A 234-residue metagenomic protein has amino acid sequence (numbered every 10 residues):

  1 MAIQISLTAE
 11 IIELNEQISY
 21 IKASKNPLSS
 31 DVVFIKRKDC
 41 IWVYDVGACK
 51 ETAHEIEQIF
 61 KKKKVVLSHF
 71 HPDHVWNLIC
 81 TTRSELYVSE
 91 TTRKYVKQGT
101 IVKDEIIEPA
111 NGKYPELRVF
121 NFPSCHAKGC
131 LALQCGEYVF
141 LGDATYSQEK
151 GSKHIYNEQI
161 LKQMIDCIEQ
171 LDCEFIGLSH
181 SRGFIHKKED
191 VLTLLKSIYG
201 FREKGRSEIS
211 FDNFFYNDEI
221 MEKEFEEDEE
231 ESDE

Functional and structural regions predicted by a protein language model:
M1-C40, D172, K188-L194, F214-E234: Zn-dependent metallo-beta-lactamase
I3-I59, I101-C167: Catalytic core of the metallo-beta-lactamase
L28-S29, C49-E51, F70-W76, R93-V96 (+3 more regions): Active-site environment of divalent metal-dependent phosphoester hydrolases
V43-G47, K62-D73, N77, L86-E90 (+3 more regions): Active-site neighborhood of phospho(di)ester-bond hydrolases with catalytic His/Asp-centered motifs
A48-K113: Active-site HxH/HxHxD metal-binding segment of metal-dependent hydrolases
I59-F60, T81-S84, Y156-E158, T193-K196: Glycine-rich, phosphate-binding/catalytic loops in enzymes
E85-I101, E116-N121, L171-L194: A broadly tuned preference for mixed-charge, low-complexity surface segments
I160-E230: Divalent-metal (often Zn2+) His-rich catalytic cores of metallo-beta-lactamase-fold enzymes
